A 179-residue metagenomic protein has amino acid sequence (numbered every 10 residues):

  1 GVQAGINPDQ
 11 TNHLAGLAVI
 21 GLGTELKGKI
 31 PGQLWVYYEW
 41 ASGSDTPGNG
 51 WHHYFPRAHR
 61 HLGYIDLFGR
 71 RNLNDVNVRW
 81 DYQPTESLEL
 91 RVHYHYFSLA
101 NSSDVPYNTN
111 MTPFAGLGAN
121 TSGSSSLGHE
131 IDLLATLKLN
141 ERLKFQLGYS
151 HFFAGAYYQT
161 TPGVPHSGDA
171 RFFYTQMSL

Functional and structural regions predicted by a protein language model:
V2-P8, Y38-S44, Y94-A100, Y149-G155 (+1 more regions): Transmembrane beta-strands of outer-membrane beta-barrel pores
Q3, D9-L17, T46-F55, S102-T109 (+1 more regions): Outer-membrane beta-barrel translocator domains and adjoining extracellular loop/strand segments of Gram-negative
G5-D9, L62-D66, G116-T121, Y157-P165: Extracellular loop and loop/strand-boundary signature of outer-membrane beta-barrel proteins
N12-A18, N72-V76, L127-I131, D169-F173: Residues that define the transmembrane beta-barrel architecture of outer-membrane proteins
T24-L26, W40, Y82, L137 (+2 more regions): Residue-level signature of outer-membrane beta-barrel architecture
I30-L34, S87-L90, L137, E141-L147: Repeated loop/turn-to-beta-strand initiation elements of outer-membrane beta-barrel proteins
G32-D132: C-terminal structural cap/anchor segments
L133, L137, G168-L179: Outer-membrane beta-barrel "beta-signal"
